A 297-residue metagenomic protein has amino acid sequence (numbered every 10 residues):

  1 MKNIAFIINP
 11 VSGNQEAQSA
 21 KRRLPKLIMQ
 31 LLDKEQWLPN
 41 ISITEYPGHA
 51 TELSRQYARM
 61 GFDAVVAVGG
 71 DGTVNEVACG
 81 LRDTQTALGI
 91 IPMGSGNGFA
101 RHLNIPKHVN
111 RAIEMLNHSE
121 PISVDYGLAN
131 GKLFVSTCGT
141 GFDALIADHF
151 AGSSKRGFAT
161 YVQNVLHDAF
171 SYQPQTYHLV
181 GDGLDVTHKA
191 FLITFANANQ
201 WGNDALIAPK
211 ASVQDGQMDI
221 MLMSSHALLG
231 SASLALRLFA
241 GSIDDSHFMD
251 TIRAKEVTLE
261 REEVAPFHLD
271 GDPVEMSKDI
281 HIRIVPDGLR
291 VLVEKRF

Functional and structural regions predicted by a protein language model:
M1-V65: ATP/NTP phosphate-donor binding region
P10, V68-G70, M93: Glycine-rich beta-strand-to-loop/alpha-helix junction loops that act as flexible
Q18, G181, T187, S212 (+1 more regions): ATP/nucleoside-binding phosphotransfer catalytic cores, i.e., glycine-rich phosphate-binding loops
K26, T44, R59, D83-A87 (+1 more regions): Catalytic core of DAGKc-family lipid kinases
G72-T86: Short Gly/Thr/Asp-enriched flexible loops that form oxyanion-binding sites at enzyme active sites
G139, D143, T194-A208, P273: Glycine-rich phosphate/pyrophosphate-binding beta-alpha loops
S154-T160, P209-G230: Gly/Ser/Thr-rich active-site loops/lids in small-molecule metabolic enzymes that frequently grip phosphoryl groups
